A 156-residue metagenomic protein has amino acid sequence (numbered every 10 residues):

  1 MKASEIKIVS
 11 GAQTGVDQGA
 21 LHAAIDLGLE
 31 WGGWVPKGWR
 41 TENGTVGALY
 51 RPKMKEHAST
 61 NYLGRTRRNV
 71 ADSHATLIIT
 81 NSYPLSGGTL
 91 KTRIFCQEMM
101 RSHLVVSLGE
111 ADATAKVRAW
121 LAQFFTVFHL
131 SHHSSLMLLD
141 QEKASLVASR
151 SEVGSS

Functional and structural regions predicted by a protein language model:
K2-H133, V147-S156: Acidic/glycine-enriched connector segments
S135-L138: Phosphate-binding/catalytic loops
